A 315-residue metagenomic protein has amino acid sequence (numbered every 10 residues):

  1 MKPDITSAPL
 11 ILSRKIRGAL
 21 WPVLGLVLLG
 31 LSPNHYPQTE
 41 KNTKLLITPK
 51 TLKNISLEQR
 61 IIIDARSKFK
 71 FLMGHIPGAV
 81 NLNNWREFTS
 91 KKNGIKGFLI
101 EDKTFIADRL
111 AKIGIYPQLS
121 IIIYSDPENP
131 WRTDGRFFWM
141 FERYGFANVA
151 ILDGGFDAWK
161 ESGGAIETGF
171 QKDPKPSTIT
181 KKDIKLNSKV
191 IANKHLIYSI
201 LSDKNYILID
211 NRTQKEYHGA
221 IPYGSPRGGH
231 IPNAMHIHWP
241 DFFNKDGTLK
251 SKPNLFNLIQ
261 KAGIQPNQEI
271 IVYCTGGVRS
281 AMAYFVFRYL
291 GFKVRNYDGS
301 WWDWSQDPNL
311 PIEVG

Functional and structural regions predicted by a protein language model:
M1-R14: N-terminal secretory signal peptides that target proteins for export/translocation
I47-P49, I55, S90, D157-P232 (+1 more regions): Active-site neighborhoods of enzymes that stabilize oxyanions during catalysis
I61-A65, L208-D210: Short hydrophobic beta-strand that contains or immediately precedes a catalytic carboxylate
S67-K70, W85-T89, P127-P130, F156-A158 (+4 more regions): Solvent-exposed loop/turn segments at secondary-structure junctions within structured extracellular/periplasmic domains
K92-Y116, P240-E269: Helix-loop module immediately N-terminal to the HCX5R catalytic loop in PTP-like cysteine phosphatase domains
I100-A192, A220, R279, A283-R295 (+1 more regions): Thiolate-centered catalytic microenvironments shared by cysteine-dependent enzyme domains
